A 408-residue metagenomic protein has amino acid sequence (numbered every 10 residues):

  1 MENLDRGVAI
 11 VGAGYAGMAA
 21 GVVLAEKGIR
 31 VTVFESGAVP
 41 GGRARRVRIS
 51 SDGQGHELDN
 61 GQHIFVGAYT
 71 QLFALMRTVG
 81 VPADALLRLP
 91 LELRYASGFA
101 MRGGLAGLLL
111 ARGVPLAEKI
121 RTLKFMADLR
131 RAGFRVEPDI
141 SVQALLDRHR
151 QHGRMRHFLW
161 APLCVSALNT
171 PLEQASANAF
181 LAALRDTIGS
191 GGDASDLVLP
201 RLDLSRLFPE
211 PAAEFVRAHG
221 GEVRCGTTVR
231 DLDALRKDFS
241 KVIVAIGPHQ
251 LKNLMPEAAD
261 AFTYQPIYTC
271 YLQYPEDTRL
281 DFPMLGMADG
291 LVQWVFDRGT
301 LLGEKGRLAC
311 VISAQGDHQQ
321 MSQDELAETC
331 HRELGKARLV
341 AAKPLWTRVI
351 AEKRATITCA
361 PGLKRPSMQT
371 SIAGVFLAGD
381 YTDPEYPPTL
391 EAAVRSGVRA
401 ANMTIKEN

Functional and structural regions predicted by a protein language model:
R6-V33: N-terminal Rossmann-like FAD-binding beta1-loop-alpha1 element of flavoenzymes
A16, V39, H249: Conserved Rossmann-like nucleotide-cofactor binding loop
A25-S51: Glycine-rich FAD pyrophosphate-binding loop
K27, T227-R338, P366: Mid-domain catalytic core of redox enzymes that form a hydrophobic substrate pocket/lid adjacent to a catalytic redox
G42-A68, M126-G133: Glycine-rich active-site loop/strand segments that organize a redox cofactor
Y69-A182: Mobile amphipathic helical/loop "lid" adjacent to a hydrophobic cofactor/ligand pocket
G104-A106, F296-N408: Conserved flavin/dinucleotide-binding core of flavoenzymes
A183-R230, K241: Helical element adjacent to the flavin cofactor pocket in flavoenzyme catalytic cores
